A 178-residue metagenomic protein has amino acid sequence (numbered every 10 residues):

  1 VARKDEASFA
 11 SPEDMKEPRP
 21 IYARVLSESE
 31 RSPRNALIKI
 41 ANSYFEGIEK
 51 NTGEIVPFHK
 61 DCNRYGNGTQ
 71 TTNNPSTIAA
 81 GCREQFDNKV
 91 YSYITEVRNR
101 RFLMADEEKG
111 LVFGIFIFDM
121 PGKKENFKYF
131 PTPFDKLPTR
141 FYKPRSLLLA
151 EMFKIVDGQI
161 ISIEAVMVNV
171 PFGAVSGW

Functional and structural regions predicted by a protein language model:
V1-W178: C-terminal and inter-domain tail/linker signature
